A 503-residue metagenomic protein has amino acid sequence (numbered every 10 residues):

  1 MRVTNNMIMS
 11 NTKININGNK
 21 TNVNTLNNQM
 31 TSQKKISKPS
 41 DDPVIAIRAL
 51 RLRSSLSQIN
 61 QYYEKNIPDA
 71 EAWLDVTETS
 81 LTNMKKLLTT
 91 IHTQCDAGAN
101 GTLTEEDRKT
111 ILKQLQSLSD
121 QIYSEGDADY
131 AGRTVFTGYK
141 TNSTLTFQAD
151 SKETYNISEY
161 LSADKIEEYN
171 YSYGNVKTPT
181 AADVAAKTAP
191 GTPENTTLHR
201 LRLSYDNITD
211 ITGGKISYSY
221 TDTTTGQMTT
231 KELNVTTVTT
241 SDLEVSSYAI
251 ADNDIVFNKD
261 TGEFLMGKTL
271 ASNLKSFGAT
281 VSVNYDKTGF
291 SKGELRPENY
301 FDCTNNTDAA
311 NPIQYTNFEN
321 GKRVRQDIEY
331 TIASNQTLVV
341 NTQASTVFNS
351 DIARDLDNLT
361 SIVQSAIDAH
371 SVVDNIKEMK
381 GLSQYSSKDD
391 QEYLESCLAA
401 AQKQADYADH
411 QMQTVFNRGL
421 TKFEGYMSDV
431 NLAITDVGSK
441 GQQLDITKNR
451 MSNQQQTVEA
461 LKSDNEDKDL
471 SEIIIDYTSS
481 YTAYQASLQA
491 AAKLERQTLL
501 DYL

Functional and structural regions predicted by a protein language model:
M1-D150, A400, D406-L503: Amphipathic alpha-helical polymerization modules
N17-V23, N27-Q29, K34, D210 (+5 more regions): The ATP-binding site of the protein kinase catalytic domain
K20, E244-A249, N320-K322: Short, 15-30-residue, compositionally biased linear elements with alpha-helical propensity or flexible coil
V23, N27-M30, A149-Y169, V256-D429 (+2 more regions): Polar, low-complexity export/assembly segments characteristic of proteins that are secreted or assemble on the cell
T104, G138, A186, P190-S204 (+5 more regions): Mature, Sec-exported extracytoplasmic domains of Gram-positive
A128, D222, I250, N258-K259 (+1 more regions): Acidic surface patches and DE-rich sequence motifs
T144-I250, G289-T307: Extended beta-strand solenoid/passenger and fiber regions
I250-A251, V324-R325, D476: Short, small/polar residue-rich loop motifs at catalytic or cofactor-binding pockets
